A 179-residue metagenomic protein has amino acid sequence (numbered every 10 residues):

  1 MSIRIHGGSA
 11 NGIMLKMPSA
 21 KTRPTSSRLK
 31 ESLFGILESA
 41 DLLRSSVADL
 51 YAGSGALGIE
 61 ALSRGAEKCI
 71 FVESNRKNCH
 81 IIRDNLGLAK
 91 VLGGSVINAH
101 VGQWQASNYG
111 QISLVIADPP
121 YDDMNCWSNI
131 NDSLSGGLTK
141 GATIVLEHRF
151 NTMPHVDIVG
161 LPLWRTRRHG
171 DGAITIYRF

Functional and structural regions predicted by a protein language model:
M1-F179: Class I S-adenosyl-L-methionine-dependent methyltransferase catalytic core
